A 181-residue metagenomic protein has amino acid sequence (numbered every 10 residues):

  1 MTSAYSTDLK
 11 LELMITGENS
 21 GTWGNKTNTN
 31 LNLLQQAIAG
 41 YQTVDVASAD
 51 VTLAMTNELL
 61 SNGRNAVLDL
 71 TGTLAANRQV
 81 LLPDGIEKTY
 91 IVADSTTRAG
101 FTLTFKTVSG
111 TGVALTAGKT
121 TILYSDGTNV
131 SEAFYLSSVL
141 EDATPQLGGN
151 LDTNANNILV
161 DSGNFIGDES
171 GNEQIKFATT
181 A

Functional and structural regions predicted by a protein language model:
T2-F101, N157: Exposed extracellular interaction/assembly regions and N-terminal maturation sites
G24-K26, A117-D126: Extracellular disulfide-bonded cysteine-rich modules/repeats
L31-Y41, A99-T107, I122-L136, Q174-A181: Short, surface-exposed terminal/edge motifs of secreted or surface/virion proteins that either
A47-S48, L136-A181: Register-specific beta-strand positions within repetitive beta-rich fiber domains
L74-A76, T97, G110, T121 (+4 more regions): Extracellular beta-strand scaffolds
G85, A117-T120, G163: Tight coil/turn sites that cap or link beta-strands
A93, K106, G167-E169: A generic structural motif
S109-L115: Short, aromatic/His-centered strand-loop micro-motif at the edge of beta-sheets
